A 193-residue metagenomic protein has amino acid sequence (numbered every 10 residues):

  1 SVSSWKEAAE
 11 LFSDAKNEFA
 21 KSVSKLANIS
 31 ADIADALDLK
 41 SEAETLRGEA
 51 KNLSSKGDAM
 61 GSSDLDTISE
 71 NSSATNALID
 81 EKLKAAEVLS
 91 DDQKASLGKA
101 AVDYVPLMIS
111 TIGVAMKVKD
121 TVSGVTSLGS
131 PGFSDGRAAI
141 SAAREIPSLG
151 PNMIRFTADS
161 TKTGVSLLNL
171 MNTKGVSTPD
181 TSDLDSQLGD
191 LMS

Functional and structural regions predicted by a protein language model:
S1-S62, D185-S193: Immediate post-signal-peptide N-terminus of mature secreted/exported proteins
S63-L191: Extended amphipathic alpha-helical interaction segments
